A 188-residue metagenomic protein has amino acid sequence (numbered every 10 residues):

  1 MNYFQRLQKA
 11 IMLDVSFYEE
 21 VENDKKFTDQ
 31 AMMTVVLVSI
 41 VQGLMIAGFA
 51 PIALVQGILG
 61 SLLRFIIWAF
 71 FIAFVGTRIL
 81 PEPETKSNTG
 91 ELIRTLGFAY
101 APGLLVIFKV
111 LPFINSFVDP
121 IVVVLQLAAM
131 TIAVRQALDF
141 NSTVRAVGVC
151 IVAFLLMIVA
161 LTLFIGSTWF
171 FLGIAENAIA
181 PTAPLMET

Functional and structural regions predicted by a protein language model:
M1-S87: Selected alpha-helical membrane-embedding segments in polytopic membrane proteins
F4, F17, F27, F49 (+10 more regions): Phenylalanine-focused residue identity feature
K25, M32, I93, V110-L111 (+3 more regions): Residue-level signal for alpha-helical context at structural boundaries
Q42-R64, V106-V123, L161-T188: Membrane-helix interface segments in multi-pass membrane proteins
A73, T77-A160: Hydrophobic alpha-helical transmembrane segments and adjacent short intramembrane/lumenal linkers of inner/organellar
